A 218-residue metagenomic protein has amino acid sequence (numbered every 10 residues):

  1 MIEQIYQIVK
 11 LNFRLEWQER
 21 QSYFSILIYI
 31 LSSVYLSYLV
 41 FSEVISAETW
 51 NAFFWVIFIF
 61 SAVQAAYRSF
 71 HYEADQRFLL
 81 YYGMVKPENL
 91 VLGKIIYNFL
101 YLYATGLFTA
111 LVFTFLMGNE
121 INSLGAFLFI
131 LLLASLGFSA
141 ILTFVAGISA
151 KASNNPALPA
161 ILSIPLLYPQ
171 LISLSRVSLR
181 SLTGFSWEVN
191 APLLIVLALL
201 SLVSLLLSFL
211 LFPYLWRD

Functional and structural regions predicted by a protein language model:
M1-S25: Aromatic- and glycine-rich beta-strand/loop motifs that create alpha-glucan
E16, V63-Y81: Transmembrane helix boundary and interhelical loop/hinge segments in multi-pass membrane proteins
R20-F41, F54-F60, L162-S173, L199-S208: Hydrophobic alpha-helical transmembrane segments of multi-pass membrane transport/permease proteins
S42-I45, L111-I130, S178-L194: Membrane-interfacial helix-loop-helix connectors in multipass membrane proteins
E43-S61, V189-L197: Loop-to-helix entry region at the N-terminal start of transmembrane alpha-helices in multi-pass membrane transporters
P87-T114: Selective transmembrane-helix segments that form parts of the transport pathway or gating/packing helices in multipass
L132-I164, W216-D218: A structural motif at transmembrane helix-loop-helix junctions in multipass membrane proteins
I161-L162, L166-D218: Terminal transmembrane helical anchor/hairpin motif
